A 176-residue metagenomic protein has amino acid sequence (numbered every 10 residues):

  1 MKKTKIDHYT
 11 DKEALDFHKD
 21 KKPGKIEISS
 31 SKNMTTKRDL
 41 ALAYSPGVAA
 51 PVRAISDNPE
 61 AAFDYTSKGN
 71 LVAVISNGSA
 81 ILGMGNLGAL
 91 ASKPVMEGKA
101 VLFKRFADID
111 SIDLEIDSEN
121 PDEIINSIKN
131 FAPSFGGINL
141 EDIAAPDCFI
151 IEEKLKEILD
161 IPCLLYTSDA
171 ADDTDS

Functional and structural regions predicted by a protein language model:
K2-P162: N-terminal ligand-binding/catalytic initiation module
Y166-D173: Conserved small/polar residues in nucleotide/adenosyl-binding loops
